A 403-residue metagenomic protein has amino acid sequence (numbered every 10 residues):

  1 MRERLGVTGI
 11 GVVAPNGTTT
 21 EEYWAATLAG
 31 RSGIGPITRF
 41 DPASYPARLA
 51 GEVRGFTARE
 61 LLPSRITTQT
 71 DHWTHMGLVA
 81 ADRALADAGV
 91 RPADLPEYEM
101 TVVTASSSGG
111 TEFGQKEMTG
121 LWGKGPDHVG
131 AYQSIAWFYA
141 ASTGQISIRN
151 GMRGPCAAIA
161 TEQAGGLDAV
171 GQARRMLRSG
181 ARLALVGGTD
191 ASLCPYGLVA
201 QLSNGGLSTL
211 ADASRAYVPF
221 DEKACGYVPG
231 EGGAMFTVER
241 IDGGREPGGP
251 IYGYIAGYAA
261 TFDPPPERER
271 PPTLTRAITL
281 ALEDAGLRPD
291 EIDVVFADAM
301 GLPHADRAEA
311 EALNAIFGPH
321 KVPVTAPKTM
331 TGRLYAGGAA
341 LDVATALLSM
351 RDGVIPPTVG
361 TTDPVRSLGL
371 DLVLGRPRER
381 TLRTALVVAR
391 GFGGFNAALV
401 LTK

Functional and structural regions predicted by a protein language model:
M1-I66, A88, D242-I255, A344-V359 (+1 more regions): ACP-dependent fatty acid/polyketide chain-elongation machinery
M1-V7, P92-E97, L287-E291, L368-K403: Flexible, low-complexity linker/loop segments at domain and module junctions
R4-T8, R31-P36, D212-A285, D293-V294: Condensing-enzyme catalytic core mediating Claisen C-C bond formation in acyl metabolism
V7, E22-W24, L28-T161, T189-L198 (+2 more regions): Conserved beta-ketoacyl condensing-enzyme motif
E21-A26, T111-P126, M176-R178, L198-A211 (+3 more regions): A glycine- and small-aliphatic-rich helix-loop capping segment at beta-alpha/alpha-beta transitions that lines
G77-V90, Y139-S142, S147-N150, C156-T189 (+4 more regions): Active-site-proximal alpha-helical scaffold in enzymes
G123-G130, G171-R175, A191-E246, V322 (+1 more regions): Glycine-/small-residue-rich "gating" segment that lines the acyl/pantetheine channel and substrate pocket
A181-C225, Y258-P271, A297-R307, K321-D371: Acyl-CoA/ACP chain-elongation machinery
